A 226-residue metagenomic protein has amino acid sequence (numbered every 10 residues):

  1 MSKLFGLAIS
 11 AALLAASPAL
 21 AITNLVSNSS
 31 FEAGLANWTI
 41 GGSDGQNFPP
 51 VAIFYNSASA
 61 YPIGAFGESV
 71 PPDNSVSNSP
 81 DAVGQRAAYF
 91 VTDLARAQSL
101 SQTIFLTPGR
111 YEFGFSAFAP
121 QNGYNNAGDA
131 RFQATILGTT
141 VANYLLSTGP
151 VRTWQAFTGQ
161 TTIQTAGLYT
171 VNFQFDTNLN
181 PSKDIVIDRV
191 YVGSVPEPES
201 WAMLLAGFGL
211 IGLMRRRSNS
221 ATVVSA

Functional and structural regions predicted by a protein language model:
M1-L4, E197, R216-R217: Positively charged n-region of N-terminal signal peptides that target proteins for export
G6, G149-P150: Compositionally biased, low-complexity segments
G6-L7, A11, A15-T23, V186-L210 (+1 more regions): Short, threonine-centered small-residue motifs that mark membrane-proximal processing/anchoring sites and TM-junction
I22-T107, G114, F118-I136, P150-Q164 (+1 more regions): Aromatic (Trp/Tyr/Phe) and Gly/Pro-enriched flexible surface segments
P108-G109, P198: Beta-strand-connecting loops/turns
T140-G149: Solvent-exposed serine/threonine-rich low-complexity stretches and specific carbohydrate-binding patches
G212-A226: C-terminal membrane-anchoring or membrane-association module
